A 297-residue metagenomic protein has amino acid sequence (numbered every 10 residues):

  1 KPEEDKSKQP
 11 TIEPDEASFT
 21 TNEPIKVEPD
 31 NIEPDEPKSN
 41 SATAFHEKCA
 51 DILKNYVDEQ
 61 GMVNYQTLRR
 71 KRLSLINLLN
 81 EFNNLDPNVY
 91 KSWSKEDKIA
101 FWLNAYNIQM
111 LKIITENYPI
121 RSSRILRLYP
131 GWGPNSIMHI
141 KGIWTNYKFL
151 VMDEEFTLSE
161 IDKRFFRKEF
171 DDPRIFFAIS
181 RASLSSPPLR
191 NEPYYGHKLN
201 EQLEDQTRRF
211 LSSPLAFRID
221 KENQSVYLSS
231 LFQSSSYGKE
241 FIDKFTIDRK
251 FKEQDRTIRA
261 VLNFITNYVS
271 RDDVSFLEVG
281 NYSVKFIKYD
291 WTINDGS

Functional and structural regions predicted by a protein language model:
K1-E47: Sec-dependent signal peptide cleavage junction
D30-L103, N107-S297: Interaction/scaffold regions that mediate signaling and macromolecular assembly across diverse proteins
